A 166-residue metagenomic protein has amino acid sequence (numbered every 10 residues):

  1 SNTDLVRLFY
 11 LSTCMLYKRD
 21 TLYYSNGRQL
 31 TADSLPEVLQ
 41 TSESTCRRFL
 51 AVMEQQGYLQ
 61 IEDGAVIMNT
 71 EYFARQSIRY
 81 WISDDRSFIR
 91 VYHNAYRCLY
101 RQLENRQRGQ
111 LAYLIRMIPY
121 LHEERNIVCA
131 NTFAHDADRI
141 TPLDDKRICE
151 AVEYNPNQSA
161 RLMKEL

Functional and structural regions predicted by a protein language model:
S1-R28, S34, Y58, F73-I140: Short recognition helix of helix-turn-helix/winged-helix DNA-binding domains
Y17-V66, N126-L166: Winged helix-turn-helix DNA-binding recognition segment
I67-E71: Short, structured coil/turn linkers that connect adjacent secondary-structure elements
